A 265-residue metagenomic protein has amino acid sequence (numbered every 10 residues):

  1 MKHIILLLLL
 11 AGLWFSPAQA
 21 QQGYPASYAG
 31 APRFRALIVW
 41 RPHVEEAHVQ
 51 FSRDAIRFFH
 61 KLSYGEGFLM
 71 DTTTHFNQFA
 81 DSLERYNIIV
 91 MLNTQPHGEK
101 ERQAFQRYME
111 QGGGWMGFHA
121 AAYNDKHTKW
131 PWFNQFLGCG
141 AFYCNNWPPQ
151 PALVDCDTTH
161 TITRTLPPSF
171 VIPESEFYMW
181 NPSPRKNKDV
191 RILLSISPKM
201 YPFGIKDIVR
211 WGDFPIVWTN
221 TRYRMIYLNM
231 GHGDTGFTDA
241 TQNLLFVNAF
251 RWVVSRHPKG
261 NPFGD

Functional and structural regions predicted by a protein language model:
I4-W14: Sec-dependent N-terminal signal peptides
S16-A20: Sec/Tat signal peptide C-region and signal peptidase I cleavage site
Q21-F34, F58-K61, K199-F214, N220-D265: Extracellular ligand-binding/catalytic regions of CAZymes and related secreted enzymes and adhesion modules
Q22-P25, T73-Q78, K100-Q103, R210-I216: Alpha-helical scaffolding within the catalytic cores of extracellular/periplasmic polymer-degrading hydrolases
R35-D125: Helical hinge/lid and interdomain linker segments adjacent to catalytic or ligand-binding clefts that mediate domain
F51-S52, E101, K129, T238-Q242: Residues at alpha-helix caps and immediate loop-helix transition turns in enzyme cores, especially N- and C-cap
Q95-P168: A glycine-rich, often tryptophan-bearing local segment used as a flexible ligand/cofactor-contacting loop or short
N146-R222, Y227: Catalytic beta-strand/loop cores that center a nucleophilic Ser/Cys/Thr and support acyl-enzyme chemistry
